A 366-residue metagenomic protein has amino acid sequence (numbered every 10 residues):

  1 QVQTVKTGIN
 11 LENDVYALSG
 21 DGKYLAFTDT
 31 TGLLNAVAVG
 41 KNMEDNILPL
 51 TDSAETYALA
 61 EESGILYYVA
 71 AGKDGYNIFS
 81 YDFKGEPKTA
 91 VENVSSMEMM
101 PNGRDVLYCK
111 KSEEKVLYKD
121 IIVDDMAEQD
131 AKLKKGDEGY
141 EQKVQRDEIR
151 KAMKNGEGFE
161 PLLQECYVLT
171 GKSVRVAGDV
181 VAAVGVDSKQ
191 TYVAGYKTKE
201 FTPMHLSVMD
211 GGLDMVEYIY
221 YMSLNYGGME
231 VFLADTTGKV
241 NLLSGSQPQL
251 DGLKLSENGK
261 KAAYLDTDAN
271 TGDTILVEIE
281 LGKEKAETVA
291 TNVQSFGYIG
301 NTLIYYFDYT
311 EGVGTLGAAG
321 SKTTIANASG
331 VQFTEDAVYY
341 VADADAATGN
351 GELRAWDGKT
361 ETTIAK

Functional and structural regions predicted by a protein language model:
Q1-D14, V37-T56, Y81-S95, I122-G136 (+11 more regions): Multi-bladed beta-propeller domains
Y16-Y24, A58-I65, E98-D105, V184-V193 (+3 more regions): Blade-terminus and WD-like Trp-Asp/Gly-His loop motifs, strongest in beta-propeller folds
Y24-T28, L66-V69, V106-K111, Y192-K197 (+4 more regions): Residue position within the beta-strands of beta-propeller blades
T30-L33, A71-G75, K111-L117, K197-P203 (+4 more regions): Short glycine/acidic-enriched loop and turn motifs that connect beta-strands
A58-A60, Y67-V69, Y76-Y118, A177-K197: Hydrophobic, aliphatic-enriched repeat segments that assemble into extended interaction scaffolds in large eukaryotic
M153, V180, T198, G212-E217 (+6 more regions): Intrinsically disordered, low-complexity segments enriched in Gly and acidic/Ser/Thr residues that form flexible
Y339-A342, A347-K366: Blade-level signature of beta-propeller repeat domains, shared across WD40, Kelch, NHL, RCC1 and BNR/Asp-box propellers
